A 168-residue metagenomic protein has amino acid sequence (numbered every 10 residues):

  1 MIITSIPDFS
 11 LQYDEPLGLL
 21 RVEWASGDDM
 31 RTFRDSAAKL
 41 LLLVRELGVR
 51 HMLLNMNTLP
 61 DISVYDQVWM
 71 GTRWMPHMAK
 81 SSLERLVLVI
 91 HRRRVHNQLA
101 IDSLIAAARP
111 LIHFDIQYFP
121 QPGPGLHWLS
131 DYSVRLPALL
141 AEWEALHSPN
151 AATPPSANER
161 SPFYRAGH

Functional and structural regions predicted by a protein language model:
M1-H168: Amphipathic, Lys/Arg-enriched alpha-helical "gate/interface" segment within cytosolic domains that mediates
